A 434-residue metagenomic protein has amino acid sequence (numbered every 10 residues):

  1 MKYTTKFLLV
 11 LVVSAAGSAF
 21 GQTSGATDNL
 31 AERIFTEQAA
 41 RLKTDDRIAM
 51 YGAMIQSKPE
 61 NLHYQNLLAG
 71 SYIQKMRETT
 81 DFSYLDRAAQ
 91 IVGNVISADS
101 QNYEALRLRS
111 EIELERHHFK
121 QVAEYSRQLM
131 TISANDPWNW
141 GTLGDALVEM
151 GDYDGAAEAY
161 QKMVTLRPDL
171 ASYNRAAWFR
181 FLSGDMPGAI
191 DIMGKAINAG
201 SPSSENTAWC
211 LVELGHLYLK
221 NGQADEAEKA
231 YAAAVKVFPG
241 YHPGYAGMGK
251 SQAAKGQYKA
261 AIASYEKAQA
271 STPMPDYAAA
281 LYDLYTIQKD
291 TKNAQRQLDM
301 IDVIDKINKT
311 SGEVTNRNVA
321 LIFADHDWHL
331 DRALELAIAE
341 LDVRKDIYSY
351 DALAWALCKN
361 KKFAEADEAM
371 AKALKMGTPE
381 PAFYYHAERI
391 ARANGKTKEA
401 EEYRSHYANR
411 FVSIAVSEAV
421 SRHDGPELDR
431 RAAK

Functional and structural regions predicted by a protein language model:
F20-E104, E115, E124, S405 (+1 more regions): N-terminal leader/linker segments that initiate helical-solenoid repeat arrays
N61, N102, D136, D169-L170 (+7 more regions): Residue-level recognition of tetratricopeptide repeat
Y64, A105, N139, S172-Y173 (+7 more regions): TPR alpha-solenoid repeat register
L67, L108, T142, R175-A176 (+6 more regions): Canonical tetratricopeptide repeat
G70, R77, E111, D145 (+7 more regions): Residue-level recognition of tetratricopeptide repeat
K75, T79-F82, R116, M150 (+7 more regions): Structural motif corresponding to the intra-repeat A-B loop/turn of tetratricopeptide repeats
